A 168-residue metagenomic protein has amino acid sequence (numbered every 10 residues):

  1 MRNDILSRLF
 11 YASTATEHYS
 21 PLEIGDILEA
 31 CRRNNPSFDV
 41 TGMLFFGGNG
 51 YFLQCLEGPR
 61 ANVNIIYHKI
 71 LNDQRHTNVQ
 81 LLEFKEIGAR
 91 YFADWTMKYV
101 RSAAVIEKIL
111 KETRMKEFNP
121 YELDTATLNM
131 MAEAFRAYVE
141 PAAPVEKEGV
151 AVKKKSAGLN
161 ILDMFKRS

Functional and structural regions predicted by a protein language model:
M1-S168: Charge-rich, low-complexity N-terminal segments
